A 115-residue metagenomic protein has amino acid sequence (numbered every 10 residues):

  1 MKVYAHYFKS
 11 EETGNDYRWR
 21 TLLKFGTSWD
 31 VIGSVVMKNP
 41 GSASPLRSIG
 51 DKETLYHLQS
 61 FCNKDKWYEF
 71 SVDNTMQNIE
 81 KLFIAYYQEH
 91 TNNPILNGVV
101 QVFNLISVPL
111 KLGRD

Functional and structural regions predicted by a protein language model:
M1-W67: Active-site and ligand/interface coordination hotspots across diverse enzymes and nucleic-acid-associated assemblies
V35, V99-N104: A structural signal for short, well-ordered beta-strand segments and their strand-loop junctions that often border
L46-D51, N92, G113-D115: Generic detector of ordered, mature protein regions
F61-N97: Acidic, metal/cofactor-coordinating or nucleic-acid-engaging core segments within structured domains
L105-D115: Charged, often glycine-rich, active-site loop that binds/positions anionic groups
